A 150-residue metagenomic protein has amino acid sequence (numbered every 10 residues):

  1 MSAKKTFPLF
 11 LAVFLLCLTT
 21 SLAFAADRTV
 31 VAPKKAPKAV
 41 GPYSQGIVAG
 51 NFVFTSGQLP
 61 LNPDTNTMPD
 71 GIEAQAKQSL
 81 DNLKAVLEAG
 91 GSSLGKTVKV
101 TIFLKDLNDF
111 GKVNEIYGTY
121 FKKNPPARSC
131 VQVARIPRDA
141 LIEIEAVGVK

Functional and structural regions predicted by a protein language model:
M1-K4: N-terminal secretory signal peptides that target proteins for export/translocation
T6-F10, F14-D81, A85-V98, F103-K150: N-terminal presequence-like segments and the immediate start of the first folded domain
